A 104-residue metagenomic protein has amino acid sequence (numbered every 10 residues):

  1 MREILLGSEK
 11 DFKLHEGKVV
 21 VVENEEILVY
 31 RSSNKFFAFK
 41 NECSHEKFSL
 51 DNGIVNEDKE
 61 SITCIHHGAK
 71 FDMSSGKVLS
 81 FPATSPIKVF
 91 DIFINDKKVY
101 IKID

Functional and structural regions predicted by a protein language model:
M1-R2, D104: Absolute protein N-terminus
R2-E9: Short amphipathic
E9-D11, K70: Short, surface-exposed secondary-structure edge patches
D11-F12, N24: N-terminal beta-hairpin/loop module of FHA
F12-K18: Solvent-exposed, conformationally flexible loop/turn segments
V19-I103: Rieske [2Fe-2S] iron-sulfur-binding domain
